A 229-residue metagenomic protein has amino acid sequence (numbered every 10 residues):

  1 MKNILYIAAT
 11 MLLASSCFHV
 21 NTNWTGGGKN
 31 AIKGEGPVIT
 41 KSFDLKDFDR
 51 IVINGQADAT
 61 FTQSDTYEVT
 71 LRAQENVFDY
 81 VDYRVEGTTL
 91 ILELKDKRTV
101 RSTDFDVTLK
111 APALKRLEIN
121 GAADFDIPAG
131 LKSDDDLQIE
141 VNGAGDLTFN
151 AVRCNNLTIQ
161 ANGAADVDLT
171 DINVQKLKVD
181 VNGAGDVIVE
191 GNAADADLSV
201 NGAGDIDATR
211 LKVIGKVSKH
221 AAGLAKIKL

Functional and structural regions predicted by a protein language model:
M1-L229: Intrinsically disordered, low-complexity terminal regions
